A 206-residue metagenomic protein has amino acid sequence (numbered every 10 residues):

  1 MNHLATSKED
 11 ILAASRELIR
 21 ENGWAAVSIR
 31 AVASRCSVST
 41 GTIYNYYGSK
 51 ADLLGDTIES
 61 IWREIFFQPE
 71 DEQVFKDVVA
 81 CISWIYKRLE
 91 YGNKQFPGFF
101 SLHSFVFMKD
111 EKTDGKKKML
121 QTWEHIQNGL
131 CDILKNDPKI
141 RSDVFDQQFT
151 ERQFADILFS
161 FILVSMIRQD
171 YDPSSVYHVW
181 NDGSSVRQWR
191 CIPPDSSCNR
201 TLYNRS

Functional and structural regions predicted by a protein language model:
M1-T6, D143-F145, C191, D195-S206: N-terminal intrinsically disordered/low-complexity leader segments
L4, D10, A14, L18-D52 (+1 more regions): Helix-turn-helix
A25-A26, S142-F149: Short, charged helix-capping/linker segments at alpha-helix termini
D56, E70-Q95, E151-A155: Hydrophobic alpha-helical connector segments
E59-F66: Short, basic, alpha-helical segments at the C-terminal edge of helix-turn-helix-like DNA-binding modules
Y86-K94, L102-D110, I133-K135, M166 (+1 more regions): Helix-loop "lid/cap" segments that line or gate small-molecule binding pockets
L89, H103, L158-I162, N199: Short alpha-helical scaffolding segments that buttress acidic/His motifs in well-ordered protein cores
K94-G98, E111-I140, F149-R152, D156: Amphipathic alpha-helical packing segments from all-alpha helical-bundle domains
